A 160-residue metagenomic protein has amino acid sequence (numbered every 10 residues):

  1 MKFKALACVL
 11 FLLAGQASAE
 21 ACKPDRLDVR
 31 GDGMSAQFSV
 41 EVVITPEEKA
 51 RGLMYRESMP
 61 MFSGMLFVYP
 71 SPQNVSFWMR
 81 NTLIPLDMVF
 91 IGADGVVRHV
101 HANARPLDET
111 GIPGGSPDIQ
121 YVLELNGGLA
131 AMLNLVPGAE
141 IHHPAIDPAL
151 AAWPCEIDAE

Functional and structural regions predicted by a protein language model:
M1-A7: Bacterial N-terminal signal peptides that target proteins for export
A14-S18: N-terminal signal peptide c-region/cleavage motif recognized by signal peptidases
E20-E160: Compact, glycine-rich, soluble single-domain proteins
